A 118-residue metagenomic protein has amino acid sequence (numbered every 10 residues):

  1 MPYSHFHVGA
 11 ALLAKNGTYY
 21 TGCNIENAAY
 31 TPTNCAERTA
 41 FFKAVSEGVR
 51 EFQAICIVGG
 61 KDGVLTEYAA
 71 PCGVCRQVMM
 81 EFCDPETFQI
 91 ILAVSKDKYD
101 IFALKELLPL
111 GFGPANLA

Functional and structural regions predicted by a protein language model:
M1-Y3, E67: Extended beta-strand/beta-hairpin segments
S4-L13: Short beta-strand scaffold segments in enzyme catalytic cores
L13-A14, A93: Short beta-strand-to-turn element immediately C-terminal to the catalytic PLP-Schiff-base lysine in fold type I
T21-N116: Zn2+-dependent cytidine deaminase-like catalytic core
